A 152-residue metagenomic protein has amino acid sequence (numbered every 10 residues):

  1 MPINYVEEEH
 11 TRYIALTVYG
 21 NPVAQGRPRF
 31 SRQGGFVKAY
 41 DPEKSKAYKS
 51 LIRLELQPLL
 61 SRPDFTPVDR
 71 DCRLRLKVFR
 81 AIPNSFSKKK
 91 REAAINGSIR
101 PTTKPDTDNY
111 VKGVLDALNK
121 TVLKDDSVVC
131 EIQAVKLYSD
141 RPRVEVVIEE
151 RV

Functional and structural regions predicted by a protein language model:
M1-V152: Acidic, proline/glycine-enriched N-terminal capping motif
